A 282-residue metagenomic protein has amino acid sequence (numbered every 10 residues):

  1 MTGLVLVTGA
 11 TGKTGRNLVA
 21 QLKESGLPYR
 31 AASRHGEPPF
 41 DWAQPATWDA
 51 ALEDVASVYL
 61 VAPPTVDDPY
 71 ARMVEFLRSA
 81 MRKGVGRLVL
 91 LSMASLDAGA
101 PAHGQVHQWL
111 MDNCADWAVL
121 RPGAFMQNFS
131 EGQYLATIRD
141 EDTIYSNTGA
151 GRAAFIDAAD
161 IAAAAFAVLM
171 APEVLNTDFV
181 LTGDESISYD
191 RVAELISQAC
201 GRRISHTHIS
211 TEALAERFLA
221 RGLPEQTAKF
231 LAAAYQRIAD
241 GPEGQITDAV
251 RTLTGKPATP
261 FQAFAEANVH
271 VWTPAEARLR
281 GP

Functional and structural regions predicted by a protein language model:
T2-R34, A43-P45, E53-A56, P64-A71 (+7 more regions): Oxidoreductase cofactor-interface core, primarily capturing Rossmann-like NAD(P)-dependent enzymes
R34-G36, L253: A short, acidic, flexible beta-alpha connecting loop/helix-capping segment that sits on the rim of active
F40: Cofactor-binding loops of NAD(P)H-dependent oxidoreductases, dominated by short-chain dehydrogenase/reductases
V74: Conserved N-proximal alpha/beta basic substrate-recognition cap immediately N-terminal to, or forming the N-lobe
S92-M93, P257: Catalytic nucleophile serine of serine hydrolases, specifically the conserved "nucleophile elbow" pentapeptide
E212-P282: A hydrophobic C-terminal alpha-helical subdomain
